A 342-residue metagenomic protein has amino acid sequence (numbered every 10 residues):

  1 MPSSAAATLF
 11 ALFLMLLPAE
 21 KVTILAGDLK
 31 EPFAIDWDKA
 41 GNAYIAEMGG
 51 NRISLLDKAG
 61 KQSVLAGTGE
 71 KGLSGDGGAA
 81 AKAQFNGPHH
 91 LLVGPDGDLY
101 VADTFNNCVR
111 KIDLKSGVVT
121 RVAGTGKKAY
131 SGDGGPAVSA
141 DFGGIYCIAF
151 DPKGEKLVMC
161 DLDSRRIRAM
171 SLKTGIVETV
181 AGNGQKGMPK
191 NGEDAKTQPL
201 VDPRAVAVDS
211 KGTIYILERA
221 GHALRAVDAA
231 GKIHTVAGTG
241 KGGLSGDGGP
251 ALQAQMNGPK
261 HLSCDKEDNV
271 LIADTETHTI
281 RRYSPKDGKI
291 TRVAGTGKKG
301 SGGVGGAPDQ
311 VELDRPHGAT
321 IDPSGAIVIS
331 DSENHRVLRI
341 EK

Functional and structural regions predicted by a protein language model:
A7-M15: Bacterial N-terminal signal peptides
E20-E31, Y44, K61-G87, G117-G144 (+3 more regions): Gly/Pro-rich loop segments of beta-rich domains
W37-A40, V93-D96, F150-G154, V208-K211 (+2 more regions): Residue-level detector of Asp-centered blade-edge/turn motifs that repeat once per structural unit in beta-propeller
N42-Y44, D98-Y100, K156-V158, T213-Y215 (+2 more regions): Conserved beta-propeller blade signature
M48, T104, L162, L172 (+4 more regions): Short loop/turn segments immediately following the C-termini of beta-strands
N51-S54, N107-K111, V118, R165-A169 (+3 more regions): A short loop-to-beta-strand structural motif that recurs across blades of beta-propeller domains
R315-K342: Blade-level signature of beta-propeller repeat domains, shared across WD40, Kelch, NHL, RCC1 and BNR/Asp-box propellers
